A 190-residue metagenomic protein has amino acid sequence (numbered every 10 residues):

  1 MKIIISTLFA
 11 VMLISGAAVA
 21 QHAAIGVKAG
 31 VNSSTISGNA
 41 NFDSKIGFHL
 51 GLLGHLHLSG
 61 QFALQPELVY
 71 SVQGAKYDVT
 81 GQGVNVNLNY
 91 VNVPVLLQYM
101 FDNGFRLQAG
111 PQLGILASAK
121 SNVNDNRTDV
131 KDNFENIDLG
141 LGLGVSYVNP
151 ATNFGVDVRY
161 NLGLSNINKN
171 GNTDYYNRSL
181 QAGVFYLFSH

Functional and structural regions predicted by a protein language model:
M1-K28, V184, F188: Bacterial Sec-dependent N-terminal signal peptides
A20, S59, D102, P150-T152 (+1 more regions): Outer-membrane beta-barrel channels and translocator barrels
Q21-A23, F42-F48, N87-V91, E135-L141 (+1 more regions): Residues that define the transmembrane beta-barrel architecture of outer-membrane proteins
A23, Q61-L64, F105-L107, T152-V158: Repeated loop/turn-to-beta-strand initiation elements of outer-membrane beta-barrel proteins
V27-V31, F48-L58, L68-Y70, V93-Y99 (+4 more regions): Residues on the lipid-exposed face of transmembrane beta-strands in outer-membrane beta-barrel proteins
S37-D43, K76-G83, A119-R127, N168-T173: Outer-membrane beta-barrel translocator domains and adjoining extracellular loop/strand segments of Gram-negative
Q65-E67, Q73-D78, D129-H190: Predominantly the C-terminal beta-signal and adjacent terminal strand-loop region of outer-membrane beta-barrel
Q73-L88, Q112: Outer-membrane beta-barrel translocator/channel fold
